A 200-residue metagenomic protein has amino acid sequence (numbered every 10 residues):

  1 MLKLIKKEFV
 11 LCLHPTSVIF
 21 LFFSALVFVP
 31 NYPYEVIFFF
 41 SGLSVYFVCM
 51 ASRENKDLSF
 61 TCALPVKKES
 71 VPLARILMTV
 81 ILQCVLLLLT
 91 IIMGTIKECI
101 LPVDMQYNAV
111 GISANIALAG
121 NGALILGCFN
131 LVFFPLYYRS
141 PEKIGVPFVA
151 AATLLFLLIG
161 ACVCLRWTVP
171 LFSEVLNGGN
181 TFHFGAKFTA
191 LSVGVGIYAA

Functional and structural regions predicted by a protein language model:
M1-L58, A74-A200: Hydrophobic alpha-helical transmembrane segments of membrane proteins
F60-C62: Juxtamembrane/interface alpha-helical elements of multi-pass membrane proteins
S70-P72: Alpha-helix N-cap/helix-start motif at helix boundaries, enriched for small hydrophobics
